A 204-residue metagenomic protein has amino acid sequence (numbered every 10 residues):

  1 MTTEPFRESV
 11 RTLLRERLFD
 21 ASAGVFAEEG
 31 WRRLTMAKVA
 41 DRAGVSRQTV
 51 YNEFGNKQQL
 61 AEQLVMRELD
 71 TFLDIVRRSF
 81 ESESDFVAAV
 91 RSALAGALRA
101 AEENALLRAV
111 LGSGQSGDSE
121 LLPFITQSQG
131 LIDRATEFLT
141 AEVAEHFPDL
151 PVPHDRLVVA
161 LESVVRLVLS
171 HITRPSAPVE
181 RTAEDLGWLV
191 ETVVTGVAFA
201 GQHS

Functional and structural regions predicted by a protein language model:
M1-R42, Q59-E62: Basic, helix-initiating cap at the start of DNA-binding domains
R11-L14, L157-V165, T182-L186: Short amphipathic alpha-helix in the helical subdomain of ABC transporter nucleotide-binding domains
L18-F26, L34, F72, V76 (+2 more regions): Short hydrophobic clusters on alpha-helical segments that form packing/core surfaces in small helical domains
A43-F54: Short hydrophobic/aromatic patch on the recognition helix
Q63, R77-E103, L161: Hydrophobic alpha-helical connector segments
L73, A109, S119-L150, D155-E162: Amphipathic alpha-helical packing segments from all-alpha helical-bundle domains
R99-E103, A141-E145, E162-R181, T192-H203: Amphipathic C-terminal alpha-helical segment
L107-G112, S119-L122, E180-R181, Q202: Short, hydrophobic secondary-structure boundary micro-motifs
